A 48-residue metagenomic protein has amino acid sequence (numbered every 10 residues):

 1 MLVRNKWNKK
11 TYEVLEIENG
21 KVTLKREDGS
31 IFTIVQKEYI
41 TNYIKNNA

Functional and structural regions predicted by a protein language model:
M1-N8: Short coil-to-beta transition motif at edge beta-strands of beta-rich domains
K10-I17: Short beta-strand-centered aromatic/proline hotspots
I17-G20, I40-N42: Short amphipathic alpha-helical "recognition" segments used for binding
V22-R26: SH3/SH3-like beta-barrel fold
E27-A48: Intrinsically disordered, low-complexity, charged/polar segments
